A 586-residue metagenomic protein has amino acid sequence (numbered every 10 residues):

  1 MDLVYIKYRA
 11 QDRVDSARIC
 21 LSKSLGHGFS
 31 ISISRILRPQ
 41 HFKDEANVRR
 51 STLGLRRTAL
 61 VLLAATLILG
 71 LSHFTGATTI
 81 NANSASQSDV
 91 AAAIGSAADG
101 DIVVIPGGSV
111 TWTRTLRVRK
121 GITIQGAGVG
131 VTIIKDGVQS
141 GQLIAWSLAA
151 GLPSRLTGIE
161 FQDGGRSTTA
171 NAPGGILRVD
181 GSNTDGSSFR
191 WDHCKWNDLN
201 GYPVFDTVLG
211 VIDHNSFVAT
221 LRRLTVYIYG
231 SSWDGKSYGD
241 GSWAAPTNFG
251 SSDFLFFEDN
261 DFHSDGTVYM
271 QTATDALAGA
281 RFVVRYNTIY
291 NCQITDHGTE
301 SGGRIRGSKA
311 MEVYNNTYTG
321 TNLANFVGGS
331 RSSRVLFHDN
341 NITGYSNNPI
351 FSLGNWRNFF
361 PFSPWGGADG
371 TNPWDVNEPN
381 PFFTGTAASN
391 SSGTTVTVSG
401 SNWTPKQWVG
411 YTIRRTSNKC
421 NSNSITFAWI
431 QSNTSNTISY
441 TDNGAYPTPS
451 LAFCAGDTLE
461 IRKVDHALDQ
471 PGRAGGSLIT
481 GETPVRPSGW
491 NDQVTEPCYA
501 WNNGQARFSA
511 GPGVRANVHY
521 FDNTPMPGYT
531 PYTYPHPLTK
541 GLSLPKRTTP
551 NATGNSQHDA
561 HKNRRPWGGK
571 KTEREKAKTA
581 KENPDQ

Functional and structural regions predicted by a protein language model:
M1-L55: N-terminal secretory signal peptides that target proteins for export/translocation
V61-G70: Bacterial N-terminal signal peptides
T78-P106, T111-W112: Acidic Gly/Asp/Thr-rich repetitive segments characteristic of extracellular carbohydrate-active and adhesion proteins
A91, G95, V110-Q125, I133-S187 (+1 more regions): Extracellular beta-strand-rich solenoid/capping regions of secreted or surface-exposed proteins that bind or remodel
I105, W112, V118, G126 (+12 more regions): Extracellular beta-strand solenoids
G121, Q125-G130, G151-D163, D185-D198 (+10 more regions): Right-handed parallel beta-helix
P349-T458, R462, Q557-A560: Autoprocessing Asn-cyclization modules and mimics
E378-F382, G456, I461-K463, G511-G568 (+2 more regions): Extracellular/surface-exposed low-complexity segments
